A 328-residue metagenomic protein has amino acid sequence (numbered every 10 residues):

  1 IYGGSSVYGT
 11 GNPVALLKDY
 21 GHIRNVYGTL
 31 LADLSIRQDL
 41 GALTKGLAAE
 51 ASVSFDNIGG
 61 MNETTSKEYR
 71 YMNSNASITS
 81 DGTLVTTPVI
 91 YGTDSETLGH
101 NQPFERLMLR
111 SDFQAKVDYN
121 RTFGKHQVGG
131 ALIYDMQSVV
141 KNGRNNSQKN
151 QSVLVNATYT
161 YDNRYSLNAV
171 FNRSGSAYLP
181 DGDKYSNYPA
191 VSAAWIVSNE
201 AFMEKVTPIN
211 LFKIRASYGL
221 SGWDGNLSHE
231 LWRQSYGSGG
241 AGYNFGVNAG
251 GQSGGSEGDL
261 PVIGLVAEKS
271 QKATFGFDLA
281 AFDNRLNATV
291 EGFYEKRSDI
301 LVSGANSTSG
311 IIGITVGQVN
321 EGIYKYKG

Functional and structural regions predicted by a protein language model:
I1, S6-S66, S74-G328: Extracellular/periplasmic, surface-exposed regions of secreted and cell-surface proteins
Y71: Active-site-proximal polar cores
